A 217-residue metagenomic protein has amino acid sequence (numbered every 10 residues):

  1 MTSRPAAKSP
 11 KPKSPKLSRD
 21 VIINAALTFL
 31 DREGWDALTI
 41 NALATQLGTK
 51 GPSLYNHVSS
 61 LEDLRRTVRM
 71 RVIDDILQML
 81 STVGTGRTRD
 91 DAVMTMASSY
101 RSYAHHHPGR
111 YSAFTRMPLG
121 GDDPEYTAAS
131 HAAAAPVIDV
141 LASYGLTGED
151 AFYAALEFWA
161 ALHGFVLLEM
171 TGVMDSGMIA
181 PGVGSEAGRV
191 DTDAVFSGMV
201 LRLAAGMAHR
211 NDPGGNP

Functional and structural regions predicted by a protein language model:
M1-L17, G182, N211-P217: N-terminal intrinsically disordered/low-complexity leader segments
V21, A25, F29-D63, T67: Helix-turn-helix
L30, L64-V72, F114, D122-A133: Alpha-helical DNA-contacting segments of helix-turn-helix folds
K50-P52, N56, L64-V83, R87: A glycine-rich, hydrophobic loop/mini-helix early in the fold
S81-R110, G121, H131, G148 (+1 more regions): Hydrophobic alpha-helical connector segments
H105-D122, L167-M178: Amphipathic alpha-helical segments used for helix-helix packing
G120-G145, F152-L156, R189-A205: Amphipathic alpha-helical packing segments from all-alpha helical-bundle domains
A160-A180, A205-P213: Amphipathic C-terminal alpha-helical segment
